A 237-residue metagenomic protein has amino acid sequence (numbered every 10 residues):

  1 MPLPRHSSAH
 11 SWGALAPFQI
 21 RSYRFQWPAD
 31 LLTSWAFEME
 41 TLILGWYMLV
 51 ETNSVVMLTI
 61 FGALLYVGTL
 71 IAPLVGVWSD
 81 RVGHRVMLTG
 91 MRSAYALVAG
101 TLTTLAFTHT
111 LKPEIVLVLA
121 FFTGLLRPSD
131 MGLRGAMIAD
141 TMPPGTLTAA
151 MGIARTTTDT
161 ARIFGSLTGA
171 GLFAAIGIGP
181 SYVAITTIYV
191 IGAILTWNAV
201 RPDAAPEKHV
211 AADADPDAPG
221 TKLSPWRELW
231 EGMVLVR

Functional and structural regions predicted by a protein language model:
M1-R237: Alpha-helical transmembrane-bundle signature of multi-pass membrane transport and export proteins
